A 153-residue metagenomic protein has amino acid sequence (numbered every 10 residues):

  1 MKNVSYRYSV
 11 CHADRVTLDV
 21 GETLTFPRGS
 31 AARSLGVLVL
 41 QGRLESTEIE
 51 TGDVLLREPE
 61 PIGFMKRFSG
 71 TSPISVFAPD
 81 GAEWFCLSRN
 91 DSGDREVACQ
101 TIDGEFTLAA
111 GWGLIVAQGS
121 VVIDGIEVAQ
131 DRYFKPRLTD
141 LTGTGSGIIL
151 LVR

Functional and structural regions predicted by a protein language model:
M1-Q41, F77-F106: A short glycine-rich, His/Asp/Glu-containing loop-to-beta-strand
D14-V20, F64-R67, D124: Short, exposed beta-strand "edge-strand" segments with a Pro/Gly-rich flavor and a Y/T-containing core
G21-T23, E50-G52, E58-P61, A98-F106 (+2 more regions): Tight coil/turn sites that cap or link beta-strands
T23, L44, P73, S92-D94 (+2 more regions): Generic "edge-of-domain/loop-turn" microfeature
A31-G63, L108-I126: Glycine- and acidic-residue-biased ligand/ion/polar-headgroup-sensing regions
E60-G93, E127, K135-R153: Ligand-binding loop in jelly-roll beta-barrel domains
